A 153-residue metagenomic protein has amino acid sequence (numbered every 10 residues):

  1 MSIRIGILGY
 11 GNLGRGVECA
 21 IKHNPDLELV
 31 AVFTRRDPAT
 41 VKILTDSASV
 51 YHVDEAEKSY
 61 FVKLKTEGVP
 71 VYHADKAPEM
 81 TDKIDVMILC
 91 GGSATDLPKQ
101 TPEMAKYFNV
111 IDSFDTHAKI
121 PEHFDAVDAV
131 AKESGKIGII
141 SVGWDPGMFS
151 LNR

Functional and structural regions predicted by a protein language model:
R4-V17: Glycine-rich adenosine-cofactor-binding loop
H23-T45, S49-F61: NAD(P)-binding Rossmann-fold cofactor-contacting core
D37, D115-A118, G143-W144: Short, ordered loop/turn segments at secondary-structure junctions
T45-P78, I88-D96: Glycine-rich, highly charged phosphate/nucleotide-binding loops
V71, V110-I111, G138: Hydrophobic beta-strand scaffold residues
A77-D82, V86, A94-S113: Rossmann-fold NAD(P) dinucleotide-binding segment
F114-G138: Rossmann-fold NAD(P)-binding glycine/threonine-rich loop
G147-R153: Oxidoreductase and adenylate-handling cofactor-binding alpha/beta cores
